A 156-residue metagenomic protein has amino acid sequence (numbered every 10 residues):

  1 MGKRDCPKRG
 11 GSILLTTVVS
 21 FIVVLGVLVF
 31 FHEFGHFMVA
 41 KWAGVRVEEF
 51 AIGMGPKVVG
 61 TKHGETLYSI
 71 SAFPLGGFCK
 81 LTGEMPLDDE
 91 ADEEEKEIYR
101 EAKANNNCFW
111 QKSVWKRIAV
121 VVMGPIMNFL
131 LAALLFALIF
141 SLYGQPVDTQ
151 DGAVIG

Functional and structural regions predicted by a protein language model:
M1-I13: Short, Lys/Arg-enriched N-terminal segments with co-localized hydrophobic residues within the first ~10-30 amino acids
D5, A91-W115, L130-G156: PDZ peptide-recognition modules
S12-S20, N106-L130: Membrane-entry signal-anchor segments at the cytosolic-membrane interface, especially the N-terminal signal anchor
T16-R100: Small-residue-rich helix-interface/hinge motifs
H36-F37, N128, A132: General alpha-helical segment detector with a strong preference for membrane-spanning helices and helix-boundary regions
I70, G124, L135: Hydrophobic/aromatic pocket-lining and membrane-interface residues
G76, L87, K116, P125-N128 (+1 more regions): A short acidic, glycine/proline-enriched capping/turn motif at secondary-structure boundaries, especially helix N-cap
